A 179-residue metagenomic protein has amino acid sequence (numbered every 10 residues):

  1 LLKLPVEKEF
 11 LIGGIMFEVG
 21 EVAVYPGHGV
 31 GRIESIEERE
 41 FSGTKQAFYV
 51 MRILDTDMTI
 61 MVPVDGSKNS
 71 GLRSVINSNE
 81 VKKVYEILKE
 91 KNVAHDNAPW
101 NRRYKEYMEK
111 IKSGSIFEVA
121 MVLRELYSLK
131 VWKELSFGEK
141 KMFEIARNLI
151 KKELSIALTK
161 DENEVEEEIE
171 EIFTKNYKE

Functional and structural regions predicted by a protein language model:
L1-I15: Short, Lys/Arg-enriched N-terminal segments with co-localized hydrophobic residues within the first ~10-30 amino acids
L2-P5, V22, K141: A general, composition-driven signal for non-globular sequence regions
G13-S70: A positional/architectural concept
D65-E179: Charge/polar-rich, low-complexity and marginally structured segments
